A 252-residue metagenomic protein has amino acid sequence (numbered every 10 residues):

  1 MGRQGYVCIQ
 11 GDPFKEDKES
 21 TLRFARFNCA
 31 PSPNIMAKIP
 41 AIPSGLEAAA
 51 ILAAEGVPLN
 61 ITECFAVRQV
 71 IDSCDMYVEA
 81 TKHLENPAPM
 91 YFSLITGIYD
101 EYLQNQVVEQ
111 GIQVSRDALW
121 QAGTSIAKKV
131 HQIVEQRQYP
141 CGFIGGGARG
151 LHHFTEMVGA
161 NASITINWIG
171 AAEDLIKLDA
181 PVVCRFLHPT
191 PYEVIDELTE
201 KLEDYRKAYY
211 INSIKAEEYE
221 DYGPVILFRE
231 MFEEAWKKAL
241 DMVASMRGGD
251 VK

Functional and structural regions predicted by a protein language model:
M1-A48: Active-site beta->alpha loop and helix N-cap motifs at the rims of alpha/beta catalytic domains
M1-G2, P31, E55, Q136-R137 (+1 more regions): Alpha-helix C-cap/termination motif
E16-S20, F65, A118-A122, G146 (+1 more regions): Catalytic cores of large soluble enzymes that bind and process phosphate-bearing ligands
R26, A50, H152-T155: Alpha-helical segments flanking ligand/cofactor-binding loops in enzyme cores
A41-L46, I51-Q69: Basic (Lys/Arg-enriched) interaction patch that binds polyanionic ligands
P58-L187: Catalytic alpha/beta core domains of metabolic enzymes, predominantly
C184-K252: C-terminal extensions of enzymes
